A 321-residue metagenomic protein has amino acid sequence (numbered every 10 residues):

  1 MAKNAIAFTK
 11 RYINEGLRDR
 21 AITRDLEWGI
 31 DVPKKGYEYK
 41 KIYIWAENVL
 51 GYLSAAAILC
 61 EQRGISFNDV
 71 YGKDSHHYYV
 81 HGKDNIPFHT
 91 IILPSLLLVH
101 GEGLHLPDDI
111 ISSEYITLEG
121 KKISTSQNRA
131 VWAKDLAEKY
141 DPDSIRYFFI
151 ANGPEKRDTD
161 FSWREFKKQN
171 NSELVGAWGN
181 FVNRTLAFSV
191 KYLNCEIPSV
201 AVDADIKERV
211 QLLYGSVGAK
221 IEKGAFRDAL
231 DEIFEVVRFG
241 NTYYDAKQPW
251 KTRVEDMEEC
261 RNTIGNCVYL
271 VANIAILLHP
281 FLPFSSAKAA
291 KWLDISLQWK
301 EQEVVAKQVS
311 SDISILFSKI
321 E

Functional and structural regions predicted by a protein language model:
M1-K191, A229-I233: Structured secondary-structure scaffolds
K3, A7, R11, E15 (+6 more regions): An alpha-helix initiation/capping motif
N48-G51, A177-F188, R209, S216 (+3 more regions): Alpha-helical scaffold segments in carbohydrate-active enzymes
S75-H77, Y115-K121, S172, D203-L212 (+1 more regions): Short, mixed-charge aromatic SLiMs
I86, F149-A151, K156, E165 (+3 more regions): Active-site-proximal binding-pocket segments
A219, G224, F234-E321: Basic, alpha-helical terminal appendages of large translation-related enzymes
